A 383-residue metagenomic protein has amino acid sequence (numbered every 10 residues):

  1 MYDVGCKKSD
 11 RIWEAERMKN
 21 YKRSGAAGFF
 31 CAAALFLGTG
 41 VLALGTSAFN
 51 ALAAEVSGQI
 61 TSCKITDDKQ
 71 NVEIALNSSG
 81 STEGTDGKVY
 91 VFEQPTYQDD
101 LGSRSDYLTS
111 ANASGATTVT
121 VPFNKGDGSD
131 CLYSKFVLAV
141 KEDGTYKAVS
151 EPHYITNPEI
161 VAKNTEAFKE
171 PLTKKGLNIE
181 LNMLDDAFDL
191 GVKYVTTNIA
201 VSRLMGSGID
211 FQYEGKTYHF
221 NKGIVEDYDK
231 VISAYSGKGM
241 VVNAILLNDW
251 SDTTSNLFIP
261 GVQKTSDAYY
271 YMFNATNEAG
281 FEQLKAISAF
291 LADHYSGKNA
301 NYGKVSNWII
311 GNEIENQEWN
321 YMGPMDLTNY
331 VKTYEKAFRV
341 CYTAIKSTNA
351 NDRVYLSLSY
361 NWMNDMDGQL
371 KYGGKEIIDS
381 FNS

Functional and structural regions predicted by a protein language model:
Y2-R17: Short, Lys/Arg-enriched N-terminal segments with co-localized hydrophobic residues within the first ~10-30 amino acids
E16-S24: Short, Lys/Arg-rich N-terminal segment immediately upstream of the first membrane anchor
R23-G40: Sec-dependent N-terminal signal peptides
T39-E55: Sec-dependent signal peptide cleavage junction
A54-N164: Beta-strand-enriched, solvent-exposed domains that form extended recognition/catalytic surfaces
Y97-G102, Y146, S150-S296, A300-G303 (+3 more regions): N-terminal substrate-binding region of glycoside hydrolase catalytic domains
I287, K304, Y330-S383: Noncatalytic carbohydrate-binding groove/subsite architecture in carbohydrate-active enzymes
